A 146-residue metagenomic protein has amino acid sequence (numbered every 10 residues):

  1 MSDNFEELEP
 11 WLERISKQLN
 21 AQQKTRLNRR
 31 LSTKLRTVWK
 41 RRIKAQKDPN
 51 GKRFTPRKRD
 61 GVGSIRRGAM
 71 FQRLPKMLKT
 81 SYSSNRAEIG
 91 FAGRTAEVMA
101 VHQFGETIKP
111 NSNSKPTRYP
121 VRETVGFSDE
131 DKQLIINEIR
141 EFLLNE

Functional and structural regions predicted by a protein language model:
M1-E146: Short, Lys/Arg-rich flexible segments
